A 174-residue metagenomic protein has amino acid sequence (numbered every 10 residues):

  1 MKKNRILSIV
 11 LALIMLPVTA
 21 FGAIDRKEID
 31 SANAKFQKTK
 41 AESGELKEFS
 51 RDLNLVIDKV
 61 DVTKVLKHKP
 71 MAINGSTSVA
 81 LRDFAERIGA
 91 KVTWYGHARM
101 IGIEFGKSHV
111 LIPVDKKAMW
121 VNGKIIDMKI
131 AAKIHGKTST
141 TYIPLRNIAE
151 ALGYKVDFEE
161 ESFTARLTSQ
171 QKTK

Functional and structural regions predicted by a protein language model:
K2-A23: Sec-dependent N-terminal signal peptides of Gram-positive bacterial secreted proteins and lipoproteins
R5, F21-K174: Primary recognition of N-terminal secretory signal peptides and signal-anchoring hydrophobic helices
